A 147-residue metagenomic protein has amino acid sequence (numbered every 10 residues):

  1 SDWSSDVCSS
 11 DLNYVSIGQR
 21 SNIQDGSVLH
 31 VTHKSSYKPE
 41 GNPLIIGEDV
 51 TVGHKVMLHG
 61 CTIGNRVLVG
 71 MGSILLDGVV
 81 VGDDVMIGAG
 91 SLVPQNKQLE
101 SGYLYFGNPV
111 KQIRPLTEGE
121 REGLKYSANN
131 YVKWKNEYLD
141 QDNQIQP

Functional and structural regions predicted by a protein language model:
S1-D2, Q24: Intrinsic disorder/low-complexity segments
D2-S9: Short, small-residue-biased leader/transition segments that mark boundaries at the very start of proteins
C8, Y14, Q19, Q24-T32 (+2 more regions): Glycine-rich hexapeptide-repeat left-handed beta-helix
T51: Short proline/glycine- and basic residue-enriched helix-capping loop/turn segments at helix->loop/beta transitions
